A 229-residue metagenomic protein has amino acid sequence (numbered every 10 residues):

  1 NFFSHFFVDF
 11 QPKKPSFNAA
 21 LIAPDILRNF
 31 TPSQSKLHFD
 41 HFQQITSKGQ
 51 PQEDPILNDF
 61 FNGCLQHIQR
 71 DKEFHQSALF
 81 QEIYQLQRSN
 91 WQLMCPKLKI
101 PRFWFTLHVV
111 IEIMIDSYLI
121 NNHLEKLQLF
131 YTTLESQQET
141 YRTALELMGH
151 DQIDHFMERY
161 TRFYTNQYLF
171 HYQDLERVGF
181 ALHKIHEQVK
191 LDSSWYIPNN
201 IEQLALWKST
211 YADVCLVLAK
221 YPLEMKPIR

Functional and structural regions predicted by a protein language model:
N1-F105, N199-R229: An N-terminal structural lobe/cap that precedes and organizes the functional/catalytic core across diverse proteins
Q11-P12, S16-F17, F60, M114 (+5 more regions): Bulky hydrophobic/aromatic packing residues
A19-N29, F105-N121, F180-K184: Short, hydrophobic/amphipathic alpha-helical patches that form generic packing surfaces within helical domains
L65, Q69-R70, F74, A78-L79 (+2 more regions): Hydrophobic/aromatic-lined pockets within catalytic cores
S77, L119-K126, F130, Y168 (+2 more regions): Long, hydrophobic, amphipathic alpha-helical segments used as structural scaffolds
A78-Q81, Q87-R159: Active-site-proximal alpha-helical scaffolds that flank and shape metal-associated catalytic sites
Y131-A219, L223: An amphipathic alpha-helical core segment
